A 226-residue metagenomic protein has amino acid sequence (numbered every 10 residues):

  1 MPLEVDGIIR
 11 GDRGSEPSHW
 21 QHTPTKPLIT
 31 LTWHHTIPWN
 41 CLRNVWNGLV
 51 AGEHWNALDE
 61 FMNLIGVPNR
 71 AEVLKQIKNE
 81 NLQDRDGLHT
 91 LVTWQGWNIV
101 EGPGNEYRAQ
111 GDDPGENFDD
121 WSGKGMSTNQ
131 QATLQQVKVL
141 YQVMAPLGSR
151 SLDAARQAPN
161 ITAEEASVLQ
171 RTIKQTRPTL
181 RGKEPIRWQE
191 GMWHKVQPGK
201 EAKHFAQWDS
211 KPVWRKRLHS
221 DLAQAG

Functional and structural regions predicted by a protein language model:
M1-P114: Betabetaalpha-Me/HNH-type nuclease active-site subdomain
L88, V92-G226: C-terminal, well-folded lobe of enzymatic/effector domains
